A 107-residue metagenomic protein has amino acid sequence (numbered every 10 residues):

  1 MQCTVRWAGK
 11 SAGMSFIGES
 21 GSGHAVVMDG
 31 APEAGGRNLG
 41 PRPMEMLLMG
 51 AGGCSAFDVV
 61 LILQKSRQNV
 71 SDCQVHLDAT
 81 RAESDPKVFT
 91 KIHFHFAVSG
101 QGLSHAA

Functional and structural regions predicted by a protein language model:
M1-M49, V60-A107: Extended beta-strand/beta-hairpin segments
